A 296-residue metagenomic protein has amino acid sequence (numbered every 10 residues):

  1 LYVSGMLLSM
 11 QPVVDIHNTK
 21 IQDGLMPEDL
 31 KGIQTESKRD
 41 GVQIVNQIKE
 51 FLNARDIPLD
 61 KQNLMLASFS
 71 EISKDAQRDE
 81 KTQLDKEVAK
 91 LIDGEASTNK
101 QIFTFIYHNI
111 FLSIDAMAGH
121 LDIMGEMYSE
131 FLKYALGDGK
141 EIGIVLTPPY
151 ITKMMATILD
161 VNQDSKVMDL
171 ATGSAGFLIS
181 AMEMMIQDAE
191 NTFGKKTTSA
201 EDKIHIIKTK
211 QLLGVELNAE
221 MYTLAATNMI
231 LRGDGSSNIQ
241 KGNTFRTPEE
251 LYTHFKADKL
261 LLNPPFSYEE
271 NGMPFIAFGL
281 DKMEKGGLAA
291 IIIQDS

Functional and structural regions predicted by a protein language model:
Y2-M6, D122, E126, Y150 (+1 more regions): Amphipathic alpha-helical interaction segments
Y2-V14, I230: Short, hydrophobic/amphipathic alpha-helical patches that form generic packing surfaces within helical domains
L8, D15-A135: Long recognition/docking surfaces used for binding and targeting
G119-D122, L146, G287: Alpha-helix N-cap and coil->helix boundary residues
D138: Active-site flanking loop/helix segments enriched in acidic
E141-L262, S267-E269, P274, D281 (+1 more regions): Conserved S-adenosyl-L-methionine
M283-A289: Short glycine-dipeptide loop
